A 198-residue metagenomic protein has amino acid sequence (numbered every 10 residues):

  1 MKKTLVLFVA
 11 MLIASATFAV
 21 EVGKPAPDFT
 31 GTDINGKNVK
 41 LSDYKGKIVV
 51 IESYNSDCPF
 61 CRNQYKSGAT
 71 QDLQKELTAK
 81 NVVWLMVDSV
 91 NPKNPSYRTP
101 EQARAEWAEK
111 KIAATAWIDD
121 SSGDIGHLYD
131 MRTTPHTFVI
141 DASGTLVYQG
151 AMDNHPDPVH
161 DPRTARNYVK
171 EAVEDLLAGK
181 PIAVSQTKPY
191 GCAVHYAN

Functional and structural regions predicted by a protein language model:
T4-A14: Sec-dependent N-terminal signal peptides
F18-L41: N-terminal "domain-start" segment that seeds a small globular fold
L41-R62, V173: Short active-site neighborhood of thiol/selenol oxidoreductases, capturing the structured segment around
G46-V49, T78-L85, I112-T115, A142-T145: Loop/turn elements at helix/coil->beta-strand transitions in domains of secreted/extracellular proteins
N55-Y65, T137, C192-H195: Short, thiol/selenol-centered motifs that function as redox-active sites or metal-ligating centers
R62-K110, S121-L128: Structural microenvironment flanking redox-active thiols in thiol-disulfide oxidoreductases
R104-D141, L146-V147: Short, internal strand/loop/helix patches that form the active-site neighborhood or redox-interaction surface
V139-N198: Thiol-/selenol-based redox modules, centered on thioredoxin-like and closely related oxidoreductase domains
